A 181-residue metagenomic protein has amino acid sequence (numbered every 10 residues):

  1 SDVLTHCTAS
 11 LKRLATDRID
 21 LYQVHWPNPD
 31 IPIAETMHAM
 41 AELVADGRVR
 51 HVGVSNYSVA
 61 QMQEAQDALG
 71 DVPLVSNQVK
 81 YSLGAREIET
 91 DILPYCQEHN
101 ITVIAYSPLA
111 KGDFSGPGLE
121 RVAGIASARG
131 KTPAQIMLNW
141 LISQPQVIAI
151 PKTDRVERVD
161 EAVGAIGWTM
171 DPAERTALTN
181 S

Functional and structural regions predicted by a protein language model:
S1-L14, M62-Q63, I88: Short, acidic/polar
T8, D17-D20, A41, R50: Core alpha-helical elements of the protein kinase catalytic domain, predominantly the helix directly N-terminal
K12-D30: Active-site groove signature of glycoside hydrolases
P27-S181: Beta/alpha (TIM)-barrel catalytic core signal, keyed to glycine-rich beta->alpha loops juxtaposed to Asp/Glu that bind
